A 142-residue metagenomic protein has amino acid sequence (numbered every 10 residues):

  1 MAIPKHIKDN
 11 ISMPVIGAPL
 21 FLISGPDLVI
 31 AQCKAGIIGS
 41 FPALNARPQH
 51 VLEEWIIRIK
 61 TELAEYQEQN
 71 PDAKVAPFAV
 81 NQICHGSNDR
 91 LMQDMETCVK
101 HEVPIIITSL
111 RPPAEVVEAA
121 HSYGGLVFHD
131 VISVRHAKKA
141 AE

Functional and structural regions predicted by a protein language model:
M1-E142: Active-site entrance/lid segments in N-terminal catalytic domains of soluble metabolic enzymes
